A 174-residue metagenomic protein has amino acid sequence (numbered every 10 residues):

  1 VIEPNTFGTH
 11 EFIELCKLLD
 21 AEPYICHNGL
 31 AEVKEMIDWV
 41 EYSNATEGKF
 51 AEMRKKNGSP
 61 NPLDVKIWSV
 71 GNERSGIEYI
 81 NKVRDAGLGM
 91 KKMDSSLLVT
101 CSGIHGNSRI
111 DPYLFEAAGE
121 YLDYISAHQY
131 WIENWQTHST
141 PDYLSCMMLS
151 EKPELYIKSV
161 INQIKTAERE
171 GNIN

Functional and structural regions predicted by a protein language model:
V1-H27: Active-site-adjacent substrate/metal-binding segments within catalytic domains of carbohydrate-active enzymes
P4-F12, S43-P60, R84-D85, G106-A117: Alpha-helical scaffolding within the catalytic cores of extracellular/periplasmic polymer-degrading hydrolases
K17-A21, E41-A45, L88-S95, K165: Sec-exported extracytoplasmic/periplasmic mature domains
D20, D64, E120-Y121: Short loop/turn motifs at secondary-structure junctions
I25-G29, N72, C101-G103: Glycine-rich, histidine-containing beta strand-loop boundary motifs that form or position
C26-E47, E120, I161-I164: Carboxylate/His-rich catalytic cores and anion/metal-binding grooves
G29, K49-Y79, A127-Q136, G171-N174: Active-site groove signature of glycoside hydrolases
I77-N174: Noncatalytic carbohydrate-binding groove/subsite architecture in carbohydrate-active enzymes
